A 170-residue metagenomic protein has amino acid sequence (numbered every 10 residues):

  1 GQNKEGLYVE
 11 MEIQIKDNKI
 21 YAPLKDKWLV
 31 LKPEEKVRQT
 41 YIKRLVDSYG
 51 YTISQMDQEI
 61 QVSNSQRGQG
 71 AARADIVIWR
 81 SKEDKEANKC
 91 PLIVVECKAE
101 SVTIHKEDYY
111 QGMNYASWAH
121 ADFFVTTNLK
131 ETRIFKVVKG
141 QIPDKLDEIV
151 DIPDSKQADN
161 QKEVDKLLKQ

Functional and structural regions predicted by a protein language model:
G6-F123, K130-Q170: A short, conserved, highly charged catalytic patch centered on acidic carboxylates
